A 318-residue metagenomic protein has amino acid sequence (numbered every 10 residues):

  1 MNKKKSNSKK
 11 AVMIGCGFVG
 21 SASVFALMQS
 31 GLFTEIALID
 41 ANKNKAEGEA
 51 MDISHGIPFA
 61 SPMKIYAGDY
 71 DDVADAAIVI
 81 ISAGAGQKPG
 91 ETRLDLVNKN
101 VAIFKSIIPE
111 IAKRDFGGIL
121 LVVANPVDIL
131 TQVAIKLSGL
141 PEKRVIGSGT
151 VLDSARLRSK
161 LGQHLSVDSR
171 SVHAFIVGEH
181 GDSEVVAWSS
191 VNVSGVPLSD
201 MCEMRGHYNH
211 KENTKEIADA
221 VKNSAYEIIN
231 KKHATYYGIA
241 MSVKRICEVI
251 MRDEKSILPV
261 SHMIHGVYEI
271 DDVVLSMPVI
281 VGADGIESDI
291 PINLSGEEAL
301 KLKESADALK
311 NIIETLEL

Functional and structural regions predicted by a protein language model:
M1-K9: A short, basic/flexible loop-to-alpha-helix module at the beginning of a structural domain
C16-G17: Glycine-rich Rossmann-fold phosphate-binding loop(s) that bind the pyrophosphate of adenine dinucleotide cofactors
G20-S21: N-terminal Rossmann-fold NAD(P) dinucleotide-binding loop
Q29-E35, G139-E142: Conserved S-adenosyl-L-methionine
E35, I39-A77, E91, K310-L318: Conserved N-terminal Rossmann-fold NAD(P) cofactor-binding segment
P58-I119: Rossmann-like NAD(P)-binding element
T92-R158: Rossmann-like NAD(P)(H) cofactor-binding subdomain of soluble oxidoreductases
S138-R144, D153-L318: C-terminal substrate-binding/catalytic lobe of Rossmann-fold NAD(P)-dependent dehydrogenases
